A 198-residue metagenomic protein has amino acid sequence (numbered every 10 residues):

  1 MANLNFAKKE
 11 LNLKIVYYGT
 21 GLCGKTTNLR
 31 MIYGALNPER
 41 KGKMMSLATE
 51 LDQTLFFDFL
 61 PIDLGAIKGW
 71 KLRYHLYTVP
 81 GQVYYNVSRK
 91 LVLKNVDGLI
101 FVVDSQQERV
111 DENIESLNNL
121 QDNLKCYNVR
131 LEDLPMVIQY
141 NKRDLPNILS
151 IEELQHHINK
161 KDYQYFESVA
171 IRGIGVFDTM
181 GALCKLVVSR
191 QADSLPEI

Functional and structural regions predicted by a protein language model:
A2-T49: Conserved G1/Walker A P-loop phosphate-binding module
K8, D52-L55, G65-W70, L91-N95 (+2 more regions): Conserved catalytic network of the ASCE P-loop NTPase/AAA+ motor domain
Y17, F101, I138-Y140: Structural beta-sheet core signal
L22, Q82, Q106-E108, K142-P146 (+1 more regions): Conserved nucleotide-binding/hydrolysis micro-motifs of P-loop NTPases
M45-Y84: Switch I (G2) and immediately adjacent beta-strands of P-loop GTPase domains
N86-E108: Inter-motif core of Ras-like GTPase G domains
S105-K161: Conserved C-terminal guanine-recognition region of P-loop GTPase G domains, centered on the G4
D144-E197: Canonical P-loop GTPase G-domain recognition
